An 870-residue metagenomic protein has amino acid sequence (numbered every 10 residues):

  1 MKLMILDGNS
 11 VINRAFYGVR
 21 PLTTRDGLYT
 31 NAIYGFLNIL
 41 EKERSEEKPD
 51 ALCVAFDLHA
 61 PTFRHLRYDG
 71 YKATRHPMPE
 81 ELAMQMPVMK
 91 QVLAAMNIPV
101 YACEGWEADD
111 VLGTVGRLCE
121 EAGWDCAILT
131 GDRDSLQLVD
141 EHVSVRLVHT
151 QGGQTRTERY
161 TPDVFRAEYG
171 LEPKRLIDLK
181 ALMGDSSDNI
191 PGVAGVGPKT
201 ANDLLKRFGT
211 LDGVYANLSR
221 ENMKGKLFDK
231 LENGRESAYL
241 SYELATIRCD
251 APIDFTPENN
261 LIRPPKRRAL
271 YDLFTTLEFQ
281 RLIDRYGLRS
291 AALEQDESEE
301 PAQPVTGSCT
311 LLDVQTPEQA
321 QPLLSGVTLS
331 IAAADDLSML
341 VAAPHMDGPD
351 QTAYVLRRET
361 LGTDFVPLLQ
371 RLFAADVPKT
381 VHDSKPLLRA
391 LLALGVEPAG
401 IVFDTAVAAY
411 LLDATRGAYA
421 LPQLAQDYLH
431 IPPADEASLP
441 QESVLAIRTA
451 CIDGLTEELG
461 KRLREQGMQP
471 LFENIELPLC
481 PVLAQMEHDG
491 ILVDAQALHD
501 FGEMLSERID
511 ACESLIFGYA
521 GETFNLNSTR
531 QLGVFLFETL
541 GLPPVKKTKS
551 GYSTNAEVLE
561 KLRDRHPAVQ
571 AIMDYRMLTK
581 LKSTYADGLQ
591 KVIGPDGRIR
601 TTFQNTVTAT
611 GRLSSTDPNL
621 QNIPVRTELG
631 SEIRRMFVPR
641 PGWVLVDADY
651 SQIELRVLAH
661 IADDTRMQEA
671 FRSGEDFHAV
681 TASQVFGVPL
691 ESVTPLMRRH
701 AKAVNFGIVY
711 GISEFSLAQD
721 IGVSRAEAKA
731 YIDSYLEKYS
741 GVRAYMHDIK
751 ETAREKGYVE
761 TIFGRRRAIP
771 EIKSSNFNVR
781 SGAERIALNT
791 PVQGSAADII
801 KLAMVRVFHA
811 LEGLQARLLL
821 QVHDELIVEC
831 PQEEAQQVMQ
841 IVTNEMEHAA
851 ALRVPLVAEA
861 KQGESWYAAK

Functional and structural regions predicted by a protein language model:
L3-M4, G8, R14-C53, D69-G70 (+5 more regions): Conserved RNase H-like, two-metal-ion catalytic cores of nucleic-acid enzymes
T23-T24, A73-D250: Extended two-metal-dependent nuclease catalytic cores across DNA- and RNA-processing enzymes
A127-L129, L136-K174, M339, A343-P344 (+3 more regions): Charged catalytic and DNA/RNA-contacting regions of genome-maintenance and nucleic-acid-processing enzymes
G234-T360, V366, F373, P378-K379 (+8 more regions): Conserved "right-hand" nucleotidyltransferase catalytic core of DNA-directed polymerases
V341-D347, L412-D435, V444-A446, C451 (+1 more regions): Function-dense linear segments that define catalytic or interfacial modules in macromolecule-processing proteins
L463-I475, L479, I799, A803-L826: Active-site palm subdomain of RNA-directed nucleic acid polymerases
H488, D596, R600-T601, N605-T608 (+3 more regions): Conserved catalytic core of nucleic-acid polymerases
E507-S514, G518-Q570, E737-R785, N789 (+1 more regions): C-terminal polymerase-core module
